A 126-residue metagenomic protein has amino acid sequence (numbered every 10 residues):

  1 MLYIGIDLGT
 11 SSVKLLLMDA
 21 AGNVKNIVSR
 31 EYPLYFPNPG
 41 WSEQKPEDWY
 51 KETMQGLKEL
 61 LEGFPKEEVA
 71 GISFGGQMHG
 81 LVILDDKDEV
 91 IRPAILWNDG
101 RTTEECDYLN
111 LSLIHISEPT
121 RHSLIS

Functional and structural regions predicted by a protein language model:
M1-R92: N-terminal glycine/serine-rich phosphate-binding loop of ATP-dependent small-molecule kinases, especially carbohydrate
P65, L111-I114: Proline-centered flexible-loop/turn and helix-kink motifs
M78, T103, H122-S123: Alpha-helix N-cap/helix-start and coil->helix boundary motif
I95: Surface "functional belts" at beta-alpha junctions
D99: Carbohydrate-associated surface elements
T103-S112: Hinge/lid segment of periplasmic solute-binding proteins
I114-S126: Single conserved hydrophobic/aromatic residue that forms the stacking wall/gate of nucleotide- or nucleobase-binding
